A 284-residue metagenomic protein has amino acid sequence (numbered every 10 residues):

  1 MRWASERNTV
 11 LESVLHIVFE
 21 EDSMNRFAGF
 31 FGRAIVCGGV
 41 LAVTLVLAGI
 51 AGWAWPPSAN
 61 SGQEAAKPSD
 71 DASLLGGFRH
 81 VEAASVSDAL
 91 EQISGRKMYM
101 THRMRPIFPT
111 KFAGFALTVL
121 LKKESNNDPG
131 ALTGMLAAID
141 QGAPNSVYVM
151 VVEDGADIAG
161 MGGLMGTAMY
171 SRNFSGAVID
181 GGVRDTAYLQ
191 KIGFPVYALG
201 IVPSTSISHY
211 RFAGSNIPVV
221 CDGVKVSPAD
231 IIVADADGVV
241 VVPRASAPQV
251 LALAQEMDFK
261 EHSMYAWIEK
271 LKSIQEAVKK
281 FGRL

Functional and structural regions predicted by a protein language model:
W3, W53-W55: Tryptophan (W) side chains
W3-S23: Short, Lys/Arg-enriched N-terminal segments with co-localized hydrophobic residues within the first ~10-30 amino acids
F19, F27-F31: Aromatic (phenylalanine/tyrosine) cluster motif
A34-G52: Bacterial N-terminal signal peptides
W55, N60-Q63: Boundary of Sec targeting at the N-terminus
Q63-P228, V242-L284: Feature captures the catalytic cores and cofactor-binding loops of soluble hydro-lyases/lyases that act on carboxylate
G238-V240: Channel- or pocket-lining gating/hinge segments that regulate access to a cavity or pore
